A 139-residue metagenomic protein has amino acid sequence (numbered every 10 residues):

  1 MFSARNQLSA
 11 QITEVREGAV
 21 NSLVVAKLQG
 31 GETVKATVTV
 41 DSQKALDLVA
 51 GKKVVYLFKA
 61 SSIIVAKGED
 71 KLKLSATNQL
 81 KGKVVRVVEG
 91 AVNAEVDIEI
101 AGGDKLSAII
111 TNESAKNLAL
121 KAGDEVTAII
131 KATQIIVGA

Functional and structural regions predicted by a protein language model:
F2-S9, E14, V40-R86, N93-A94 (+1 more regions): Glycine/charge-rich catalytic "coupling/switch" loops of P-loop NTPases
Q7, T33, K105: Short, mixed charged/polar active-site loops that provide acid/base catalysis or chelate metal/phosphate cofactors
A19-V25, G90-D97: Short aromatic-glycine-enriched beta-strand elements
V25, E32-T33: Long, contiguous interaction/targeting segments characteristic of exported/extracellular or secretory-pathway proteins
Q29-G31, A101-G103: Glycine-centered tight beta-turn/hairpin loop motif at sheet-sheet or coil-to-beta transitions
T37: Long, contiguous binding/interaction regions
I109: C-terminal binding/interaction regions
